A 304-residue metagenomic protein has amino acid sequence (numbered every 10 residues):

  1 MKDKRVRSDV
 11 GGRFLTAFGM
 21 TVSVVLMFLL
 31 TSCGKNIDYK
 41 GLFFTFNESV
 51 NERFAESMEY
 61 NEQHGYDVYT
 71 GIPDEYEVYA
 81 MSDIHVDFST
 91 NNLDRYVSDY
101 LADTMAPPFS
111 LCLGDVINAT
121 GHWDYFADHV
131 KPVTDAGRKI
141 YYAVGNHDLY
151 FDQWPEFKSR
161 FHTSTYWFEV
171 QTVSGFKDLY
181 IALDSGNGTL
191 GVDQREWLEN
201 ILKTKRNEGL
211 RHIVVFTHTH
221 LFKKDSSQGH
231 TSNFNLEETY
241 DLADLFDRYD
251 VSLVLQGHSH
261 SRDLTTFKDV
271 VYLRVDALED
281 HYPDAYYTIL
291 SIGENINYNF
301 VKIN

Functional and structural regions predicted by a protein language model:
M1-R13, G19-M27: A cross-taxon signal for low-complexity, glycine/charged-rich
L29-S32: C-terminal motif of bacterial Sec signal peptides marking the signal peptidase cleavage site
G34-D124: N-terminal active-site segment of His-dependent metallophosphoesterases
E48-A55, H122-R211, E238-D247, T265-F300: Extended active-site neighborhood of metal-dependent phosphoesterases/phosphodiesterases
Y76, P108, K177-D178, R211-V214: Alpha/beta-hydrolase fold active-site loops
A80-S82, F109-D115, K139-N146, L183 (+4 more regions): Active-site neighborhood of phospho(di)ester-bond hydrolases with catalytic His/Asp-centered motifs
V86-N91, L190-G191, K224, H281-D284: Short, solvent-exposed loop/turn elements at domain surfaces
E208-S252, Q256: Active-site-proximal segments of metal-dependent phosphoesterases and phosphodiesterases across multiple
